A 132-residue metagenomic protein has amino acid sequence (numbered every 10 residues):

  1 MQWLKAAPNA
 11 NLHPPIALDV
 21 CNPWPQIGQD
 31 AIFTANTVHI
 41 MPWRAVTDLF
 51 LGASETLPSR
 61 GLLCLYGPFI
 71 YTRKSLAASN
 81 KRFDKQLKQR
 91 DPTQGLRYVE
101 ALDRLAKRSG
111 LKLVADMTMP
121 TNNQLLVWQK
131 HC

Functional and structural regions predicted by a protein language model:
M1-Q26: Class I SAM-dependent methyltransferase SAM/SAH-binding core
A17, Y66, G95-L96: Chalcogenol-based redox active-site neighborhoods
D30: Conserved acidic residues
F33: A conserved beta-strand element that flanks and buttresses the S-adenosyl-L-methionine
I40-T56: A short, conserved alpha-helix within the catalytic core of class I
L57-T72: Conserved beta-strand signature within the Rossmann-like core of class I S-adenosyl-L-methionine
L76-E100: Conserved Class I S-adenosyl-L-methionine
S109-C132: Core SAM-dependent methyltransferase catalytic element
